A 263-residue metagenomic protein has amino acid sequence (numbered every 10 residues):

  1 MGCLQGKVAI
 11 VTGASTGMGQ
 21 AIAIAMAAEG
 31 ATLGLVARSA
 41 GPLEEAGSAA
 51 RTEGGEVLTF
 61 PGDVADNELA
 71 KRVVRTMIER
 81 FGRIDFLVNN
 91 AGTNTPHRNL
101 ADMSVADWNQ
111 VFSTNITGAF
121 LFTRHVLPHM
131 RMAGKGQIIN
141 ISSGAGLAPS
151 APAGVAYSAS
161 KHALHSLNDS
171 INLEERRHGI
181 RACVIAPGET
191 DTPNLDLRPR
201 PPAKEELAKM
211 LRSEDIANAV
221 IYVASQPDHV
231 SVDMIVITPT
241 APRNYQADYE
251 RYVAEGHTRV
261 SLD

Functional and structural regions predicted by a protein language model:
V8, S15-T16: Conserved glycine-rich cofactor-binding loop
E29-A46: Conserved glycine-rich Rossmann-like NAD(P)H-binding loop of the short-chain dehydrogenase/reductase
G41, P61-V73, V105: The beta1-alpha1 cofactor-binding region of Rossmann-like NAD(H)/NADP(H)-dependent oxidoreductases
R98-L100, D107-N109: Substrate-binding pocket helix/loop in short-chain dehydrogenase/reductase
T123, S160: Active-site helix of classical SDR
S143: Residue(s) in the substrate-gating loop at a strand-loop-helix junction that position the organic substrate next
V184-I185, R200-Y245, E250: C-terminal helical subdomain
